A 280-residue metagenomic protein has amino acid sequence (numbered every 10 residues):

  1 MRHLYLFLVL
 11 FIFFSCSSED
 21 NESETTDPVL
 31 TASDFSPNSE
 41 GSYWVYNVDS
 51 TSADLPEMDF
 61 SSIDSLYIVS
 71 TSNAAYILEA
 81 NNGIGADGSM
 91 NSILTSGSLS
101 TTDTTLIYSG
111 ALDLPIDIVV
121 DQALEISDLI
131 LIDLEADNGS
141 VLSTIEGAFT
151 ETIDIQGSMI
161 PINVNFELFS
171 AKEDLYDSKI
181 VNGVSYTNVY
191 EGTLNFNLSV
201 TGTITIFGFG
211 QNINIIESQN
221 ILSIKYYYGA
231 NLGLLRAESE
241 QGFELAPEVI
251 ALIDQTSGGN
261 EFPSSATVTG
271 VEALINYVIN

Functional and structural regions predicted by a protein language model:
R2-V9: Sec-dependent signal peptide recognition, specifically the positively charged N-region followed immediately by
I12-S15: C-terminal motif of bacterial Sec signal peptides marking the signal peptidase cleavage site
D20-N280: Conserved functional acidic sites
